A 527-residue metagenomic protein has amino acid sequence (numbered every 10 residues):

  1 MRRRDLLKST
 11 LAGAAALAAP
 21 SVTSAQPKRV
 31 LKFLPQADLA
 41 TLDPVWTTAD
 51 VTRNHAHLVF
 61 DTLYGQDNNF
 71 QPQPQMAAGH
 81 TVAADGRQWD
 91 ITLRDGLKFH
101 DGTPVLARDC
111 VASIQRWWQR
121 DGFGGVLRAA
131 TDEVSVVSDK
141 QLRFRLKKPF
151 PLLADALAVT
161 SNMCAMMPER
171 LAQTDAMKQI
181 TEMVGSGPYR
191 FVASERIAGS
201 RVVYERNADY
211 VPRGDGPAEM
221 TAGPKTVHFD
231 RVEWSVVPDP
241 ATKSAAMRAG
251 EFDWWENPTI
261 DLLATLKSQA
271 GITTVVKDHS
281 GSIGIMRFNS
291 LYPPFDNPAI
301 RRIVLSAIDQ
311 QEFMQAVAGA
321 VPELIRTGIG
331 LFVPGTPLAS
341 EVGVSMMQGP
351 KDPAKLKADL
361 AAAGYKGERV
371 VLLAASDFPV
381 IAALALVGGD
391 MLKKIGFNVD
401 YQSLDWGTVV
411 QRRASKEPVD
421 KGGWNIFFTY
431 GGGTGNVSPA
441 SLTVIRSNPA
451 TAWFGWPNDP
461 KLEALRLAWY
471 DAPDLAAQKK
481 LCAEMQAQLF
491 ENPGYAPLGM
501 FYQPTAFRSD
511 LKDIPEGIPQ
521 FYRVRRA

Functional and structural regions predicted by a protein language model:
L34-A84, Q115, V184: N-terminal lobe/hinge region of extracytoplasmic solute-binding protein
T92, V126-I197: Surface-exposed binding/hinge segments that line and control ligand-binding clefts or catalytic entry sites
A198-S200, D239-P240, P258, K357-G431 (+2 more regions): Ligand/substrate-recognition segments at binding pockets and active sites
P212-T265, N398: Ligand-site clamp/hinge motif
L291, F295-T336, A383-L384, L489-P497: Periplasmic-binding protein-like
E323-A362, S376-A383: Structural transition elements
Q348-G349, D400-Q411, P439-S509: Extracytoplasmic/peripheral linker and loop segments enriched in polar/acidic and small residues with frequent Thr/Pro
T505-A527: Long beta-strand-rich cores associated with HINT superfamily self-processing modules
